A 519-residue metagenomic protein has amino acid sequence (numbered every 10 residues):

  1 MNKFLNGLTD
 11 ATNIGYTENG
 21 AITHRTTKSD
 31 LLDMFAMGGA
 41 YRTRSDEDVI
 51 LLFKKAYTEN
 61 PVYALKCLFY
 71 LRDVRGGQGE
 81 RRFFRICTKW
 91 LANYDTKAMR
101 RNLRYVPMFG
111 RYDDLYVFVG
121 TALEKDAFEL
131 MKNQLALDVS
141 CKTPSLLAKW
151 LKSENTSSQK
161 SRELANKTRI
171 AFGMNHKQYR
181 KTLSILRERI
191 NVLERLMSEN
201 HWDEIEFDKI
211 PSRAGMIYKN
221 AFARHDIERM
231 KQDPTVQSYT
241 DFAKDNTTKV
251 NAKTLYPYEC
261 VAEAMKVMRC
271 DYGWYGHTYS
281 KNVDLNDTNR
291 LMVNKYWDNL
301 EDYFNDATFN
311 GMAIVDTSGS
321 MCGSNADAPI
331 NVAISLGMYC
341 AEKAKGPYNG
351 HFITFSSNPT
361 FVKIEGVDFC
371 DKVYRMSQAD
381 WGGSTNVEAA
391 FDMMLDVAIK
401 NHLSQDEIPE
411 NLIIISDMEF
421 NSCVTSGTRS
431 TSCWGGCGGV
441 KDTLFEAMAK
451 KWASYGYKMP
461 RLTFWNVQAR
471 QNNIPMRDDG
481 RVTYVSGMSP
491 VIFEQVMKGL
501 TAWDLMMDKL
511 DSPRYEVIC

Functional and structural regions predicted by a protein language model:
M1-V332, E342-C519: Long lumenal/extracellular ectodomains of secretory and single-pass membrane proteins
